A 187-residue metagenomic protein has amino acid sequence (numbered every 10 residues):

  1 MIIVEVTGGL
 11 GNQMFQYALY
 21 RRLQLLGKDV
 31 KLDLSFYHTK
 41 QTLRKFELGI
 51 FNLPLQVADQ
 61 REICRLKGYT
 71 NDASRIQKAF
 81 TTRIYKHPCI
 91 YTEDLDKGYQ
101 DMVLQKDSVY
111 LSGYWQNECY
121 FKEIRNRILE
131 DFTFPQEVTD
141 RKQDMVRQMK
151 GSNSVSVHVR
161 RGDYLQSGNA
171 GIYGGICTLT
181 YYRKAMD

Functional and structural regions predicted by a protein language model:
M1-K45: N-terminal pre-catalytic "stem/leader" segment of glycosyltransferase-like enzymes
K45-D187: Secretory-pathway luminal glycosyltransferase catalytic domains
